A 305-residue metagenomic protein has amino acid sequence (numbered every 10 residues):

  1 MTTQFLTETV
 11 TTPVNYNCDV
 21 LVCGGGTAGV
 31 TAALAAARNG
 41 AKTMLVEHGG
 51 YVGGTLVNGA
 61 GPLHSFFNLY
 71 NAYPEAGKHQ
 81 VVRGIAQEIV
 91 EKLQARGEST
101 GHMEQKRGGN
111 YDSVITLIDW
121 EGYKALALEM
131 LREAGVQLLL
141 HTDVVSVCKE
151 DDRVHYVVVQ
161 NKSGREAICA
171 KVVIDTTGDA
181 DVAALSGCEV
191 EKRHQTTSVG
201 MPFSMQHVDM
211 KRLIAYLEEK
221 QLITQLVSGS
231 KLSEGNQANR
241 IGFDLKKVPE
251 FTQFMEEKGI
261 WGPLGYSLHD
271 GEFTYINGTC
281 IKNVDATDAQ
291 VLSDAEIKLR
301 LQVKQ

Functional and structural regions predicted by a protein language model:
T2, T9, N15-N17, A35 (+4 more regions): Conserved N-terminal/central alpha/beta ligand/cofactor-binding core
V14-G26: Beta1/beta-strand and adjacent pyrophosphate-binding region of the FAD-binding site in flavoprotein oxidoreductases
Y16-C18, S163-V172: Core beta-strand elements of the Rossmann-like FAD/NAD(P) dinucleotide-binding domain in flavoenzyme oxidoreductases
L21-C23, A32, D152: Membrane-embedded transmembrane-helix bundle of lipid-linked glycan/lipid transferases
C23, I168-G178: Short hydrophobic core segments
G29: N-terminal Rossmann-fold NAD(P) dinucleotide-binding loop
C148-A167: Conserved beta-strand-loop-beta-strand element in the redox core of flavoprotein oxidoreductases
A180, A184-Q305: Rossmann-like dinucleotide-binding core of oxidoreductases
